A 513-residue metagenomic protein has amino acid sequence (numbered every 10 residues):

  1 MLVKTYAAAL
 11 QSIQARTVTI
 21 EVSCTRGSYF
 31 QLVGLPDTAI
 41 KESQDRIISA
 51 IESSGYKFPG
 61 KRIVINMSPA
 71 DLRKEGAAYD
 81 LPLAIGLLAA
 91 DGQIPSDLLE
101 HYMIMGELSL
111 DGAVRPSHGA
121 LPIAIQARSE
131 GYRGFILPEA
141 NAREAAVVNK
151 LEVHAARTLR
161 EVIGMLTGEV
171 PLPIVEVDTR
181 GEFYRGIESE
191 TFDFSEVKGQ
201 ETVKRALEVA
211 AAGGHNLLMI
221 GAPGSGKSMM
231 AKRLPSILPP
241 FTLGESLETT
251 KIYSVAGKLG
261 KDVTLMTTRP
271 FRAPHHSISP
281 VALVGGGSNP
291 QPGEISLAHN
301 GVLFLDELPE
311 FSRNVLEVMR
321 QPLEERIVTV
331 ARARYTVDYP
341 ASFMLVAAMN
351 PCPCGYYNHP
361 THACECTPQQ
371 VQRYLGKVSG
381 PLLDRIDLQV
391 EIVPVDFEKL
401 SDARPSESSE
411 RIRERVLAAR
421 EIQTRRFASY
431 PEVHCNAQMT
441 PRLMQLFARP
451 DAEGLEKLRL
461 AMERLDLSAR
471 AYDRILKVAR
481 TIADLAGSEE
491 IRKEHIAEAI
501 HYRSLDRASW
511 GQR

Functional and structural regions predicted by a protein language model:
M1-L218, A222-S225, A331, A471-Y472 (+1 more regions): Peripheral, non-AAA+ core regions of ATP-driven protein-machinery
R26, F58-K61, L98-L99, G131 (+10 more regions): Short loop/turn elements that form and flank the Walker-type P-loop nucleotide-binding site in RecA-like NTPase cores
A39-Q44, P59, N66-G76, P290 (+1 more regions): Basic, amphipathic alpha-helical bundle interface domains used for macromolecular binding and assembly
D111, L305-S312, G355: Catalytic P-loop NTPase motifs of RecA-like helicase/translocase cores
V170-V209, G213, P240-I295: P-loop NTPase nucleotide-binding/switch module
M219-G260, E325: Walker A/P-loop
N300, D306-E307, V318: Walker B catalytic acidic pair
